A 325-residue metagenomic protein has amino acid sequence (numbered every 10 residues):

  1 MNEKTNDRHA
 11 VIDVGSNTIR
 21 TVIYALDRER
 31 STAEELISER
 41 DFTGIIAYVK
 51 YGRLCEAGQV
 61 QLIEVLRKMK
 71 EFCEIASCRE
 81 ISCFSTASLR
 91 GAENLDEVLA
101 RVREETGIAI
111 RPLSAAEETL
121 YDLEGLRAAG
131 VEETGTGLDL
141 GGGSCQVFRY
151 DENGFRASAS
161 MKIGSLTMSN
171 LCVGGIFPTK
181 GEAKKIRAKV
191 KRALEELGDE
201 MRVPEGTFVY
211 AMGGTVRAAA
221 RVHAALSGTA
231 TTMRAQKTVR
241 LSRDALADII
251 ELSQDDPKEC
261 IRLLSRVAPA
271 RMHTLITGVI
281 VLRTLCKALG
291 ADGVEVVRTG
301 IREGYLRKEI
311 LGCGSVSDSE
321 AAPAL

Functional and structural regions predicted by a protein language model:
M1-K4, M201-R202: A short acidic-Thr-Gly-centered motif at the start of a beta-strand
E3-E34: N-terminal basic/disordered segments at the start of proteins
H9, I23, G44-I75, S88-T134 (+2 more regions): Helical "lid/coupling" subdomains associated with nucleotide-phosphate turnover
S16-T18, T86, L126, G141-V147 (+1 more regions): Ser/Thr-glycine-rich phosphate-binding loops at phosphate-binding pockets of nucleotides, nucleotide cofactors
N17, R79, D292: Short acidic/polar active-site loop segments enriched in Thr and Asp
R30-R40, I75-A76: N-terminal glycine-rich anion-binding loops that anchor highly charged ligand groups
E80-S85: Short beta-strand segments at enzyme active-site cores
